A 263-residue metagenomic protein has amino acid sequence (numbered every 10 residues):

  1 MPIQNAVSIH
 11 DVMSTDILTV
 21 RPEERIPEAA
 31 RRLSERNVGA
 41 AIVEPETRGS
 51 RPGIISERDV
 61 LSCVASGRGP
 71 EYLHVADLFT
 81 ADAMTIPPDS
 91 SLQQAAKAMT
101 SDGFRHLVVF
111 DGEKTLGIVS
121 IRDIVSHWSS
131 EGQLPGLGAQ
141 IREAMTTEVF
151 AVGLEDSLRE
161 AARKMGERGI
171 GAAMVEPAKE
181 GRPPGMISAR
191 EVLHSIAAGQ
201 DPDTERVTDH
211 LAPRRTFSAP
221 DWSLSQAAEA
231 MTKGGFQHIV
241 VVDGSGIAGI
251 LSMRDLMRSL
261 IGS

Functional and structural regions predicted by a protein language model:
M1-S263: Tandem CBS (Cystathionine beta-synthase) repeat/Bateman regulatory domains
